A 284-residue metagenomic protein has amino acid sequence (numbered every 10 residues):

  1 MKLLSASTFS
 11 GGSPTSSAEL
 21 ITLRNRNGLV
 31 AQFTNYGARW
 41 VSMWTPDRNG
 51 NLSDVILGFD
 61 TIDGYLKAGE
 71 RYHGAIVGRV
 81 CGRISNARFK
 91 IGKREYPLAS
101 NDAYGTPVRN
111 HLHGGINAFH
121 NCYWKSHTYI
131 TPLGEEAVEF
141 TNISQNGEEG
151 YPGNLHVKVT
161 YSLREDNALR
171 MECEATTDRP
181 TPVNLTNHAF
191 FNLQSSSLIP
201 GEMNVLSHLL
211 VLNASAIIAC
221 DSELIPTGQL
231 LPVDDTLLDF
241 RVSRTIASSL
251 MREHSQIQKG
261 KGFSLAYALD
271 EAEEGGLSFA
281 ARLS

Functional and structural regions predicted by a protein language model:
M1-S284: An exposed, glycine/acidic-rich loop-and-rim segment of catalytic or binding clefts
